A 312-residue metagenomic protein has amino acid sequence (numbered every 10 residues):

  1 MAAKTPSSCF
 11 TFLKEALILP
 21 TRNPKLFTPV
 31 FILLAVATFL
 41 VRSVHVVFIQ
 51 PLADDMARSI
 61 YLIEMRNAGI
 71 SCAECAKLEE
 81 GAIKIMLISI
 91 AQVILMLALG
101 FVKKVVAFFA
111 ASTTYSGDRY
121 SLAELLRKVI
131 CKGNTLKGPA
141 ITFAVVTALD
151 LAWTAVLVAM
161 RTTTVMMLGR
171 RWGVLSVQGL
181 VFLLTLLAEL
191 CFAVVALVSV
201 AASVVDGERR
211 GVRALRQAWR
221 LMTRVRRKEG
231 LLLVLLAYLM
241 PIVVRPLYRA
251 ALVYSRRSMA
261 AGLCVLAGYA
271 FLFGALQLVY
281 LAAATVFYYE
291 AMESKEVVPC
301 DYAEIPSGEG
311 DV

Functional and structural regions predicted by a protein language model:
M1-V312: Hydrophobic alpha-helical membrane segments
